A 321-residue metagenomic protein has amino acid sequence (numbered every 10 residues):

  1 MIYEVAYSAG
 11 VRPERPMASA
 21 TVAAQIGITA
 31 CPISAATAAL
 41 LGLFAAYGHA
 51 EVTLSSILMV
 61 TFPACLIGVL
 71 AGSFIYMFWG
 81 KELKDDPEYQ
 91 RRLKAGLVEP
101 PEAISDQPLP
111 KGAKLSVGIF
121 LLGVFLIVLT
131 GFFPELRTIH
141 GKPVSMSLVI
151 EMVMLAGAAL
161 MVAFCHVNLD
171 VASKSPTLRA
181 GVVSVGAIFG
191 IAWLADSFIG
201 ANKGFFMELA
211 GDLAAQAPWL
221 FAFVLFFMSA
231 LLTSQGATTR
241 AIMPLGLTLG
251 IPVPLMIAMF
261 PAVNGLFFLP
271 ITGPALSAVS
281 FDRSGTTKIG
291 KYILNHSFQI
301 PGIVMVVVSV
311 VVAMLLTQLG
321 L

Functional and structural regions predicted by a protein language model:
M1-E51, Q235-F267, T317-L319: Hydrophobic transmembrane alpha-helices that form the pore/transport pathway of multi-pass ion and small-solute
M1-S19, W219, V224-F226, A230-T233 (+3 more regions): Helix-loop-helix junctions within the multi-pass membrane cores of secondary transporters/permeases
M1-V11, V167-L249, L255: Membrane-embedded alpha-helical segments and adjacent helix-loop junctions characteristic of multi-pass solute
I2-M17, M59-C65, L122-E135, V162-A172 (+2 more regions): Hydrophobic alpha-helical transmembrane segments
T29, L40, V52-S105, G265-L321: Juxtamembrane and boundary regions of transmembrane helices in multi-pass small-molecule transporters and channels
F44-L54, P134-P143, A172, S197-L213 (+1 more regions): Membrane-interface helix termini and inter-helical loops of multi-pass transporters
F78-D196, I300-L321: Hydrophobic transmembrane alpha-helices of multi-pass small-molecule transporters
L148-A156, L209-A217, N264-F268: Structural signature of hydrophobic alpha-helical transmembrane segments
